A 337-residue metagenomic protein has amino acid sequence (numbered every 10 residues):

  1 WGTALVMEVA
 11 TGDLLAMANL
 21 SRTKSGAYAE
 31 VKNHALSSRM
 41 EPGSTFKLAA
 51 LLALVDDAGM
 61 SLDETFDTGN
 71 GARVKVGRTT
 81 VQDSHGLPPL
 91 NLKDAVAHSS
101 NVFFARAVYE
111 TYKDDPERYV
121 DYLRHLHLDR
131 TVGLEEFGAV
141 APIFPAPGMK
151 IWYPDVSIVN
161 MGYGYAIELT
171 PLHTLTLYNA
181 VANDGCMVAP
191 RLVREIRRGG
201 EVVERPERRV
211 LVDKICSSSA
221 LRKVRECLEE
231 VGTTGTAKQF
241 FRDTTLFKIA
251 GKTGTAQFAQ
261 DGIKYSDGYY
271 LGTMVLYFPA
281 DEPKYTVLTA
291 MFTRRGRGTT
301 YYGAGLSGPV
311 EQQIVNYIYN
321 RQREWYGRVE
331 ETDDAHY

Functional and structural regions predicted by a protein language model:
W1-M40, A49-T293, G303, D334-Y337: Beta-lactam-recognizing serine transpeptidase/beta-lactamase-like catalytic domain environment
S44-T45: Catalytic nucleophile serine of serine hydrolases, specifically the conserved "nucleophile elbow" pentapeptide
V203-V210, G305-Y337: Short, gly/Ser/Thr-rich active-site loops of penicillin-recognizing serine hydrolases
G296-R297: Short beta-strands and strand-coil junctions in structured, solvent-facing domains, enriched
